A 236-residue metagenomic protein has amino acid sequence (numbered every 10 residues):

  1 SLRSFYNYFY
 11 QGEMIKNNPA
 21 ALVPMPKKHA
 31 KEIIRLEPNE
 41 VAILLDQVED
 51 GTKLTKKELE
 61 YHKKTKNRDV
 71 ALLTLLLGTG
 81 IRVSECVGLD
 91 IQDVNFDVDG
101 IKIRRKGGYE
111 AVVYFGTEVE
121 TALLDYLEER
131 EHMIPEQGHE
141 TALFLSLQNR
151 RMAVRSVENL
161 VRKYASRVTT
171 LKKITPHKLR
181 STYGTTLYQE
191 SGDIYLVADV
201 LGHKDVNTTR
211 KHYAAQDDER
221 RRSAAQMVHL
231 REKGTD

Functional and structural regions predicted by a protein language model:
S1-D236: Conserved catalytic core of the tyrosine transesterase superfamily
